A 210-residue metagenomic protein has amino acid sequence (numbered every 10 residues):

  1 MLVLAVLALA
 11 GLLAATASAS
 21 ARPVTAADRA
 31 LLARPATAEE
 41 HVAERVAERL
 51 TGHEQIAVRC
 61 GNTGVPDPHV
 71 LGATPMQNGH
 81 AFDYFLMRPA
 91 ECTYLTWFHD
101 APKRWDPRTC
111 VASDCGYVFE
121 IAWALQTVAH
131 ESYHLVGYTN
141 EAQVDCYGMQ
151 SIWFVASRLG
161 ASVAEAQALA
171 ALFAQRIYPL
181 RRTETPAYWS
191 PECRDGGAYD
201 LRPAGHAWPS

Functional and structural regions predicted by a protein language model:
L2, G11-D114, W208-S210: A metal-dependent hydrolase signature that marks the N-terminal structural subdomain at the beginning of catalytic folds
L7-L9: Regulatory and partner-binding modules of innate immune sensors/adaptors
A21, R29, A47, E54 (+6 more regions): Metalloprotease/metallohydrolase-associated module, dominated by Zn2+-dependent proteases
V111-A122, Q126: Intrinsically disordered, low-complexity acidic Ser/Thr-rich regulatory segments
A122, Q126-E141, D145-M149: Active-site recognition of the HExxH zinc-binding catalytic motif
